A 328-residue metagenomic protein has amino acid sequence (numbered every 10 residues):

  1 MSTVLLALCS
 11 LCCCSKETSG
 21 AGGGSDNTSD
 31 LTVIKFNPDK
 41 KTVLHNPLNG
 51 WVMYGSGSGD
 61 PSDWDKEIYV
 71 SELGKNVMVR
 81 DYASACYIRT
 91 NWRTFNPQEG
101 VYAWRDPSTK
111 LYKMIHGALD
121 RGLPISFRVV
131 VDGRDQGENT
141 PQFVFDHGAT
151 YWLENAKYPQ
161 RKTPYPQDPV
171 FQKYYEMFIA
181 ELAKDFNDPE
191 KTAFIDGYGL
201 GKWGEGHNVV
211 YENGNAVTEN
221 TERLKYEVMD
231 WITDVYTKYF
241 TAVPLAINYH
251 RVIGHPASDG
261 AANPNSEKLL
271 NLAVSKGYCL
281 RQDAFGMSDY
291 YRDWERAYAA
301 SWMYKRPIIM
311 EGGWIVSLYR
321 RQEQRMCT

Functional and structural regions predicted by a protein language model:
L6-V33: Bacterial Sec-dependent N-terminal signal peptides
T28-P166, L280, G286, P307-C327: N-terminal substrate-binding region of glycoside hydrolase catalytic domains
E67-E72, V101-M114, Q172-A180, T221-V235 (+3 more regions): Well-ordered, non-membrane alpha-helical segments in soluble/globular domains
M114-L119, L123-I125, Y151-D196, V228 (+1 more regions): An active-site-proximal structural segment forming one wall of the substrate-binding cleft that immediately precedes
Y151-A156, G214-A242, N271-C279: Acidic, His- and aromatic-enriched active-site or binding-groove loops in soluble protein domains that engage sugars
K191-K202, Y226-A257: Aromatic-lined carbohydrate-recognition surfaces of secreted/lumenal glycan-active proteins
H250-V252, A262-T328: Substrate-binding cleft of secreted/luminal carbohydrate-active enzymes
